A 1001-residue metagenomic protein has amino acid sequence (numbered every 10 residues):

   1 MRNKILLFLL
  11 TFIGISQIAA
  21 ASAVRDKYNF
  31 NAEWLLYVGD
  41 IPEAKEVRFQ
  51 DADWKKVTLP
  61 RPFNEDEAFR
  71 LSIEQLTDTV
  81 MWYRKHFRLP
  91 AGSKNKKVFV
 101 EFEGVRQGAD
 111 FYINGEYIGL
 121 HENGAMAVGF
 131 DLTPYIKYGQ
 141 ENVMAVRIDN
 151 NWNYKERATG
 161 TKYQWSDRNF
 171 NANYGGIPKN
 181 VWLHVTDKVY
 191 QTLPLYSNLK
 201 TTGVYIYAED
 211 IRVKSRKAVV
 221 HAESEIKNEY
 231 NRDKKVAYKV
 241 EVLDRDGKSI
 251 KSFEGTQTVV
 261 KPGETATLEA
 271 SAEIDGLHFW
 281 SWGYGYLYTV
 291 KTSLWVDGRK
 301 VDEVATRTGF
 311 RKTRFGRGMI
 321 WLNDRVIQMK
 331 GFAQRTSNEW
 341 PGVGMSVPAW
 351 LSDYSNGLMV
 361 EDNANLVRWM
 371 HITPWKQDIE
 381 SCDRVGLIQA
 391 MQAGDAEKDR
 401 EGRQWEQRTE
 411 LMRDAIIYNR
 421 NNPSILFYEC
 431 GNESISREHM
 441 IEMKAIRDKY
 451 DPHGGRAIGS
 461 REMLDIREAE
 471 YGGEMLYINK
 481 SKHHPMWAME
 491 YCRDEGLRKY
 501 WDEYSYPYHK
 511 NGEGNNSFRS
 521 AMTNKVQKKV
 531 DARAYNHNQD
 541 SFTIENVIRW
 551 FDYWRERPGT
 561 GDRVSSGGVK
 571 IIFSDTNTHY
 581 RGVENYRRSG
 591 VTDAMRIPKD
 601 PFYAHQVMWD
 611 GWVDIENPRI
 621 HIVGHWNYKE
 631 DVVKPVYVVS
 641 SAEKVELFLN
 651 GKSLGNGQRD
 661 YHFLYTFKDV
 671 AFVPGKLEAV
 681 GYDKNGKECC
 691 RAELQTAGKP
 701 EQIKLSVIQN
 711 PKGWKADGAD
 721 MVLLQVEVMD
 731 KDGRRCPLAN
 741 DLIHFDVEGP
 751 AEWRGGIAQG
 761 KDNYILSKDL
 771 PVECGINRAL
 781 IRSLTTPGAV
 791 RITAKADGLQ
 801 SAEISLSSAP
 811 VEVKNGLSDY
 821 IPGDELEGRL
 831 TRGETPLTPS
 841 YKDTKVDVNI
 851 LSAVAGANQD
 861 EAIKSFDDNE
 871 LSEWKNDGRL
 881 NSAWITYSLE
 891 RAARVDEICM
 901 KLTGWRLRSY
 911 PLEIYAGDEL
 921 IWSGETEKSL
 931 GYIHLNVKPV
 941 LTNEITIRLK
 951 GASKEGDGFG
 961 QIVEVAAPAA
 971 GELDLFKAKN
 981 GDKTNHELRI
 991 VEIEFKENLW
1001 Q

Functional and structural regions predicted by a protein language model:
S22-E103, A158-N169, Y174-I177, V185-V204 (+3 more regions): Extended carbohydrate-recognition surfaces in non-catalytic/accessory domains of CAZymes and lectin-like proteins
Y28, D40, D78-S197, I388-A390 (+5 more regions): Accessory beta-strand-rich segments of carbohydrate-active enzymes
D51, K55-P60, I113, E825-V895 (+2 more regions): Disordered, acidic Ser/Thr/Pro-rich linker "stalks" and the adjacent N-terminal cap of the next globular domain
R61-L89, S93-E101, R106-N114, G119-E122 (+7 more regions): Active-site-adjacent substrate/metal-binding segments within catalytic domains of carbohydrate-active enzymes
I118, Y138, V143-V185, F279-K291 (+4 more regions): Glycine/proline-rich low-complexity spacer/linker segments in large multi-domain proteins
A222-I226, S293, V636-V639, V680 (+4 more regions): Beta-strand-rich structural segments
G298, D353-P601, H605-M608, D614-W626 (+2 more regions): Substrate-binding/catalytic cleft of secreted carbohydrate-active enzymes, primarily glycoside hydrolases
D610-P635, K644, C689, L694-L723 (+2 more regions): Short S/T/G/P-enriched beta-strand
